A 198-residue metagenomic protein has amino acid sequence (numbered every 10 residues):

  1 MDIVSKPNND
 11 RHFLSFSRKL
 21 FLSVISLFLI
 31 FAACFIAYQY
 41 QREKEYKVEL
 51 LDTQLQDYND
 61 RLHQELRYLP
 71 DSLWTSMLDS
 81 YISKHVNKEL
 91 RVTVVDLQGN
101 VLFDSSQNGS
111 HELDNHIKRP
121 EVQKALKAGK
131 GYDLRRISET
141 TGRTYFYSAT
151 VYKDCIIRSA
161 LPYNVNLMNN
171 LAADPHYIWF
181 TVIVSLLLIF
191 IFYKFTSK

Functional and structural regions predicted by a protein language model:
D2-N100, S106-L113: Juxtamembrane segments flanking the first transmembrane helix of membrane-anchored signal-transduction proteins
K19-S23, L27, P175-F180, V184: Alpha-helical transmembrane segments of integral membrane proteins
I36-R42, V184-K198: Cytosolic-side ends of inner-membrane transmembrane helices, especially those that anchor bacterial signal-transduction
L51, N169-A173, I191-K198: Juxtamembrane alpha-helical signal-transduction segment immediately C-terminal to a transmembrane helix
M77-L78, E121, N169: Hydrophobic alpha-helical segments typical of transmembrane helices and their membrane-interface/capping positions
K88-L90, V151-I156: Short glycine/proline-enriched coil/turn segments at helix->beta-strand junctions
H111-K153: Membrane-proximal, non-catalytic sensory/regulatory domains of signal-transducing membrane proteins
K153-W179: Helix-start (N-cap) segments at beta->loop->alpha junctions that couple sensory/regulatory domains to adjoining helices
